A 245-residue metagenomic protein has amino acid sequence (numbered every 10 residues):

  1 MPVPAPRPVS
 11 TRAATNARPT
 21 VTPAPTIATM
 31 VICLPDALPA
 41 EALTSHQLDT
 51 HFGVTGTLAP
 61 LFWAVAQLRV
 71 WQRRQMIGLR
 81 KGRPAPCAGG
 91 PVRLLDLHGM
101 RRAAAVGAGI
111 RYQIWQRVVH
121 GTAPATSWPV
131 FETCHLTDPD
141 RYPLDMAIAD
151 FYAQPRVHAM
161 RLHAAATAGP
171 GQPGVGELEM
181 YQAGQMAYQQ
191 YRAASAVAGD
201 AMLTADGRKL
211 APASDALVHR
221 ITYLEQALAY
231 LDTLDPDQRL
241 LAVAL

Functional and structural regions predicted by a protein language model:
P2-Q226, T233: Acidic (Asp/Glu-rich) sequence patches and key acidic residues that form negatively charged surfaces used
R239-A244: A structural signal for short, well-ordered beta-strand segments and their strand-loop junctions that often border
